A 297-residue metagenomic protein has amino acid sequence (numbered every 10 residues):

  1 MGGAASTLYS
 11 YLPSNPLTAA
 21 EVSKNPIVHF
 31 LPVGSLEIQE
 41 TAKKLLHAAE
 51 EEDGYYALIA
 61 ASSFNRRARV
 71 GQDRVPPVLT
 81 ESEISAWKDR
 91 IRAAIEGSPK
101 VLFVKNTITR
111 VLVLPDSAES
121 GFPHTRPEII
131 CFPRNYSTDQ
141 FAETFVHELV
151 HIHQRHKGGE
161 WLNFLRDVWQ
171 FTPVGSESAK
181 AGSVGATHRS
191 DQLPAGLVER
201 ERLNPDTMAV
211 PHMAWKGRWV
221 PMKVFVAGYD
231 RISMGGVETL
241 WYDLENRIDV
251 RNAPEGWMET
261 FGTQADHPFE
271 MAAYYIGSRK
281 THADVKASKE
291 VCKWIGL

Functional and structural regions predicted by a protein language model:
M1-S10: Universal eukaryotic N-terminal targeting presequences
Y9-V78: N-terminal mature-domain "stem" immediately C-terminal to a signal peptide or N-terminal signal-anchor/transmembrane
N65-E128: Auxiliary, metal-adjacent structural segments of Zn-dependent hydrolase domains
R74-E83, P133-Y136, E259-Q264: Second-shell loop/turn segments in exported
P115-S117, R134-Y136, V150, Q154: Short, flexible loop/turn elements at secondary-structure junctions
I130-F145: Short pre-active-site segment immediately N-terminal to the catalytic Zn-binding motif
L149-R166: Catalytic Zn2+-binding segment of zinc metalloproteases
D167-L297: Metalloprotease/metallohydrolase-associated module, dominated by Zn2+-dependent proteases
